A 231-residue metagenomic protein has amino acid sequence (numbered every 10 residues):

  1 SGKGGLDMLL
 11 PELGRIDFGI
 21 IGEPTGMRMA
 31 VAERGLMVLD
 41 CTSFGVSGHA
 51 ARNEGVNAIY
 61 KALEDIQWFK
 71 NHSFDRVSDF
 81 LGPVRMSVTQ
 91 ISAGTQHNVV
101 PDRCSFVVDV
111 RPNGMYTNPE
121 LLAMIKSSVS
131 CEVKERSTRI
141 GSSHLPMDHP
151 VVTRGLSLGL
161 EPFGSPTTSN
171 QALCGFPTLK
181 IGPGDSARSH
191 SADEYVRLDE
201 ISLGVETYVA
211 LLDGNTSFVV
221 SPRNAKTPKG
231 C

Functional and structural regions predicted by a protein language model:
S1-V38, T42: Acidic/histidine-rich catalytic neighborhood of metal-dependent amide-processing enzymes
P24, M29-V31, D40-C231: Metal-dependent amide/peptide-bond hydrolase catalytic core, centered on the "pita-bread" metallohydrolase fold
